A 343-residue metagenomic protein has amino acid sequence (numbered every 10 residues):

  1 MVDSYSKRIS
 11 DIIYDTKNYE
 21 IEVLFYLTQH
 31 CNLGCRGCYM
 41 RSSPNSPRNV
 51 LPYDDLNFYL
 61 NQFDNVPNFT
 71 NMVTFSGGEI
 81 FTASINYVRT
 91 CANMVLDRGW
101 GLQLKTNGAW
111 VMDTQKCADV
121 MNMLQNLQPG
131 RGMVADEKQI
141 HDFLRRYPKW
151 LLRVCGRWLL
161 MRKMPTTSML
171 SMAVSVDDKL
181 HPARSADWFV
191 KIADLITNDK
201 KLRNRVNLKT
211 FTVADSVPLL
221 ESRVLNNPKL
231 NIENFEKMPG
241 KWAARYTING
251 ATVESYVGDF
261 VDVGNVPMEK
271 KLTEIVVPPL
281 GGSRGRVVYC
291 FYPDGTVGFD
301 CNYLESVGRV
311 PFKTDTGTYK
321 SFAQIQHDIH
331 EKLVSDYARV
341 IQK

Functional and structural regions predicted by a protein language model:
V2-W150: Conserved alpha-helical substructure of the radical SAM core
I21, N32, M169, G285-R286: A structure-centric signal for secondary-structure junctions around beta-strands
C35, S84, A183, F299-C301: Activation segment
G37, R41-P44, L225-I232, V307-R309: Secreted/processed peptides and extracellular or luminal domains of membrane proteins
A83-G99, L104-P279: Conserved AdoMet/S-adenosylmethionine-binding subsite of the radical SAM
E236-K343: Accessory C-terminal segments flanking Radical SAM cores
